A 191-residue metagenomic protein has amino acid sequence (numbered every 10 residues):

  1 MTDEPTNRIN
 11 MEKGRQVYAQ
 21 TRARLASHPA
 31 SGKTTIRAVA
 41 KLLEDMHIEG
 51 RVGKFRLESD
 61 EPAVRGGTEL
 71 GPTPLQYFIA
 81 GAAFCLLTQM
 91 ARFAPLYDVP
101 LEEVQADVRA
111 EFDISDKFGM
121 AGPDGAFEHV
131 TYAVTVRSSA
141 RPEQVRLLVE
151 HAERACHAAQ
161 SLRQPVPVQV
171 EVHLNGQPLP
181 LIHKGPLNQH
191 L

Functional and structural regions predicted by a protein language model:
M1-I79, R92-L191: Extended beta-strand/beta-hairpin segments
A82-L86: Alpha-helical metal-binding/catalytic segments enriched in His/Glu/Asp
